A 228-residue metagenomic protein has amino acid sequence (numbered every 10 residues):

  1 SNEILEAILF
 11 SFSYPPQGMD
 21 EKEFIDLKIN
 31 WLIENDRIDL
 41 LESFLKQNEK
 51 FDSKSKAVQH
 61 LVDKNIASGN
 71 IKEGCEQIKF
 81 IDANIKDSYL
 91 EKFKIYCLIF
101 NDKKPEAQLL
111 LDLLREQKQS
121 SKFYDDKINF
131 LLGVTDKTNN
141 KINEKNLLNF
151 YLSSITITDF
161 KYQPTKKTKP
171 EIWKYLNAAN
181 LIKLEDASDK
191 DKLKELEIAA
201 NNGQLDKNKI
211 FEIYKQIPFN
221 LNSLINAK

Functional and structural regions predicted by a protein language model:
S1-K22, N208: Terminal, intrinsically disordered low-complexity segments enriched in charged/polar and proline residues
L9-G18, S43-S53, I78-D87, D112-S120 (+2 more regions): Solenoid-like repeat scaffolds
W31, H60-N65, C97-L98: Residue-level signature for tetratricopeptide repeat
N35, S68-G69, N101-D102: Structural motif corresponding to the intra-repeat A-B loop/turn of tetratricopeptide repeats
I38-L41, I71-C75, K104-L110: Solenoid-repeat scaffolds in large eukaryotic assemblies
D82-K86, Y96-K122, N129-I157: TPR/TPR-like (Sel1-like) alpha-helical repeat modules
K127-K228: Long, internal scaffold/assembly segments composed of regular secondary structure
